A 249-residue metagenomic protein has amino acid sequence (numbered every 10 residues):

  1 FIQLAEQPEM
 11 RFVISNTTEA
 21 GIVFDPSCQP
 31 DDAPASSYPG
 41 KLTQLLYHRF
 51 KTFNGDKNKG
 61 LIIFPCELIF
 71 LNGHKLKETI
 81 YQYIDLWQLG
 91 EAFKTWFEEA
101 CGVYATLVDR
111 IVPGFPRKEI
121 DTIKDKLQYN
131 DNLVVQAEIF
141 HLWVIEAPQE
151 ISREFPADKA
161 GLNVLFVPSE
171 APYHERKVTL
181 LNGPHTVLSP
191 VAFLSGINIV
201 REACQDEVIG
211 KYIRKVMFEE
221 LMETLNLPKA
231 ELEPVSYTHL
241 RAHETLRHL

Functional and structural regions predicted by a protein language model:
F1-R241, R247: Substrate/ligand-engaging "lid" and interaction regions
